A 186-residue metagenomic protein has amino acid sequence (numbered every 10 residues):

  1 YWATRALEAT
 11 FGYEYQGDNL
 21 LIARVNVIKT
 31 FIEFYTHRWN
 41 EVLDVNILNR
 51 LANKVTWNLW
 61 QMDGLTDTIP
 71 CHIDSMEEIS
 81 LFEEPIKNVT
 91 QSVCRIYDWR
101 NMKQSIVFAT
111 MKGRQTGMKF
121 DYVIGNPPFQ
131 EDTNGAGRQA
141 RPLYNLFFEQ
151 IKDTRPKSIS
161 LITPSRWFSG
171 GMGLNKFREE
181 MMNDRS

Functional and structural regions predicted by a protein language model:
Y1-R185: SAM-dependent methyltransferase catalytic region
